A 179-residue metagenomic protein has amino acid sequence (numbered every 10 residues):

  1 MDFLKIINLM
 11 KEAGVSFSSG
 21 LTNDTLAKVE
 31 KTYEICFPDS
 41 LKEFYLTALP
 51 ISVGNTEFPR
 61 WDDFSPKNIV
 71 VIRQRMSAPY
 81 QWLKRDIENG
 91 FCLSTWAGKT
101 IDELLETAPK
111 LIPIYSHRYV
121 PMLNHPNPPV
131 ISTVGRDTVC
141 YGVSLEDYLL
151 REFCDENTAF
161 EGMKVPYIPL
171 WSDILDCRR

Functional and structural regions predicted by a protein language model:
M1, C177-R179: C-terminal end-of-chain micro-motif
M1-D2, G14-G20, V120-N127, A159-M163: Generic structural signal for short, solvent-exposed loop/turn connectors between secondary structure elements
M1-I112, S116: A surface-exposed partner-binding patch
S52-G54, V120-N124, C140-Y141: Short catalytic/ligand-binding loop motif for oxyanion handling, primarily in non-cytosolic enzymes, centered on
T56, Y115-H117, L123, V134 (+1 more regions): Surface-exposed loop/turn and secondary-structure junction residues enriched for glycine/proline
K99-T100, S116, M122-V130, S144: A short secondary-structure junction signal
P126-C177: Glycine-rich, aromatic-bearing surface loops/beta-hairpins
